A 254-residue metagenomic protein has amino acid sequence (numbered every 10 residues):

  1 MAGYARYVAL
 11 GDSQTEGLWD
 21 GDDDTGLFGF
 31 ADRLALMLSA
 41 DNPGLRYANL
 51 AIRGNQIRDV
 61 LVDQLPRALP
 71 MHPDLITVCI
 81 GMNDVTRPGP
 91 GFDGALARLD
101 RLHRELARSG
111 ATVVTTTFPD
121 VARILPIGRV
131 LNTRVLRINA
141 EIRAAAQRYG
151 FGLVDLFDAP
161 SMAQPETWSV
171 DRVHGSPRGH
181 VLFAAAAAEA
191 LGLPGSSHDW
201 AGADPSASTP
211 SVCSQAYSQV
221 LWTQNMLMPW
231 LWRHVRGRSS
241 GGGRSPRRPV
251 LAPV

Functional and structural regions predicted by a protein language model:
M1-R53, L65-H72: Serine-esterase "nucleophile elbow" of acetyl-processing enzymes
A9, V78, V114-T115: Structural beta-sheet core signal
E16-D20, P43, I57-G94, D120-V121 (+1 more regions): Oxyanion-hole/transition-state-stabilizing segment in secreted/luminal serine hydrolases and related acyltransferases
D22-G29, P90-A97, R129-R137, D171-G179: Alpha-helix N-cap and loop-to-helix initiation/capping positions
G94-R108, R137-A144: Alpha-helical scaffolding segments of alpha/beta enzyme cores, especially the outer helices of TIM-barrel or partial
R108-V113, F151: A short helix->loop->beta-strand "cap" motif at the edges of active sites that frequently abuts
R123-L156, P177: Substrate-gating cap/lid alpha-helix
R148, D171-H174, R178-V254: Conserved catalytic region of serine esterases and O-acyltransferases that act on ester linkages in lipids
